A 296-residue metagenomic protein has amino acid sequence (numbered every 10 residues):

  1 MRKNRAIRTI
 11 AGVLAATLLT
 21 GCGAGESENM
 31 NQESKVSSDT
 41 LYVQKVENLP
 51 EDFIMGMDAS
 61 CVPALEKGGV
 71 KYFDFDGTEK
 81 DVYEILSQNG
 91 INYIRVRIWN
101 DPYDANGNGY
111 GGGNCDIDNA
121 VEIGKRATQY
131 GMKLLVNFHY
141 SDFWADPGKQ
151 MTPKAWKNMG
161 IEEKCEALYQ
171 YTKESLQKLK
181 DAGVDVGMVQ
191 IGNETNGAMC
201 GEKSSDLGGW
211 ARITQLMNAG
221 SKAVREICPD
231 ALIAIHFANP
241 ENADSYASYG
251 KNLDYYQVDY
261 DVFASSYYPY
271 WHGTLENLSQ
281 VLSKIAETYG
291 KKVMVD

Functional and structural regions predicted by a protein language model:
M1-I10: Bacterial N-terminal signal peptides that target proteins for export
T20-G21: C-terminal motif of bacterial Sec signal peptides marking the signal peptidase cleavage site
E33-E122, R126-T128, K133, S141-A167 (+1 more regions): N-terminal substrate-binding region of glycoside hydrolase catalytic domains
V46-E51, D81-G90, E122-Y130, K178-V184 (+3 more regions): Acidic (Asp/Glu)-rich catalytic clusters
D52-G56, N92-R95, K133-L135, D185-Q190 (+3 more regions): Structural preference for beta-strand elements that scaffold enzyme active sites
S60-V62, W99-D101, H139-F143, I191-N196 (+2 more regions): Active-site beta-loop-alpha junctions enriched in small/polar residues
G109-Y110, C115-V121, A145-K251, V258-Y260 (+1 more regions): Active-site cleft segment of glycoside hydrolase catalytic domains centered on the general acid/base Glu
C200-G201, I235, S265-Y268, T288-D296: Active-site clefts of carbohydrate-active enzymes
